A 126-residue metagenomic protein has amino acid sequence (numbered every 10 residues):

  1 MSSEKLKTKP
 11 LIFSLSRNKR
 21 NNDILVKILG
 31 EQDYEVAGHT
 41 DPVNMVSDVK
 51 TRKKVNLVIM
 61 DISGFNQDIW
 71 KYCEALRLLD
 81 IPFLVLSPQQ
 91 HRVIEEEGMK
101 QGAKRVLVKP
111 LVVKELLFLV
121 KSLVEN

Functional and structural regions predicted by a protein language model:
M1-I28, V46, K114-N126: Non-catalytic signal-transmission and effector/linker regions of two-component phosphorelay proteins
N22, P42, I59-L76, H91: Conserved phosphotransfer microenvironments
K27-Q32, A75, E97: Alpha-helical interaction/dimerization surfaces of two-component signaling modules
T40-L57: Acidic, metal-coordinating helix/loop segments flanking the phosphotransfer/catalytic sites of two-component signaling
T51-K53, A75-I81, Q101: Conserved phosphotransfer cores of two-component systems
K71, Q90-V106: Alpha4 helix (beta4-alpha4-beta5 surface) of REC/receiver domains from two-component response regulators
K109: A Lys-centered signature of the CheY-like receiver
